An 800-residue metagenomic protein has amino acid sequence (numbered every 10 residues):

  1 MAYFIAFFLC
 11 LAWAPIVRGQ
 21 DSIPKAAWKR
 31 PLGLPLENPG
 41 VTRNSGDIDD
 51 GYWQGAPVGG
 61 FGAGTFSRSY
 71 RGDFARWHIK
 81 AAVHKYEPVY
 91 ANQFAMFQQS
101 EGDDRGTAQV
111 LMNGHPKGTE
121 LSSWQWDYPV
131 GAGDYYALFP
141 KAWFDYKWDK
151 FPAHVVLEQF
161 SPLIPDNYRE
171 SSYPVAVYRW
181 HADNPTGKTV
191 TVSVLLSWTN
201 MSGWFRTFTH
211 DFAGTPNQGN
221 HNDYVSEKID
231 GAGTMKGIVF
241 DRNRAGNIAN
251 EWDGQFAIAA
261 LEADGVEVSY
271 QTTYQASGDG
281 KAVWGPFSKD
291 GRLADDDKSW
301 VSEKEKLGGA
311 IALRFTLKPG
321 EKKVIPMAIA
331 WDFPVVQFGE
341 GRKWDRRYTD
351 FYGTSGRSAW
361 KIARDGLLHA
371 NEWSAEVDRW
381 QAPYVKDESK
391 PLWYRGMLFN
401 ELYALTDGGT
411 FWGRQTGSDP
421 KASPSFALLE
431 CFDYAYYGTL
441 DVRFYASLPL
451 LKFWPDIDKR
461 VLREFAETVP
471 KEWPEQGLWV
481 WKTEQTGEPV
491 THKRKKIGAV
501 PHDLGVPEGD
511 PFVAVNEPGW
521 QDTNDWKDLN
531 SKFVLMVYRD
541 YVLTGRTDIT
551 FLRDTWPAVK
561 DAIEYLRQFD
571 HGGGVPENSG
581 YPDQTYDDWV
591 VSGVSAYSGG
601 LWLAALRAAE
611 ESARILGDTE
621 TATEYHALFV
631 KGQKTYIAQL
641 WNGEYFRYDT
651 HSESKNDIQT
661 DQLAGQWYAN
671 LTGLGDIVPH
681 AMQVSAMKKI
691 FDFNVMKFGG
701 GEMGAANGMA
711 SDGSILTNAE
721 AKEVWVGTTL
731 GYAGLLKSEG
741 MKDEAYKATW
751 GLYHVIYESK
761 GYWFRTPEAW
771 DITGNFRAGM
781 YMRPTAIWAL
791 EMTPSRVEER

Functional and structural regions predicted by a protein language model:
M1-F7: Sec-dependent signal peptide recognition, specifically the positively charged N-region followed immediately by
G19-G40, S45-G46, W143, W148-P152 (+6 more regions): Acidic/polar, glycine-enriched structural segments that form the non-catalytic walls/loops of the carbohydrate-binding
Q20-D104: Beta-strand-rich N-terminal accessory domains
A75, A81-K85, V89-L157, P165-Y168 (+1 more regions): Non-catalytic C-terminal accessory modules of carbohydrate-active enzymes
A95-S100, G106-E120, N184, G231 (+12 more regions): Aromatic-rich carbohydrate-recognition surfaces in CAZymes
P129-W143, P152, A232-D296, E372 (+8 more regions): Active-site acid/base region of carbohydrate-active enzymes
T439-P470, K532-L535, P557, W589 (+4 more regions): Active-site core of glycosidic bond-cleaving carbohydrate-active enzymes
